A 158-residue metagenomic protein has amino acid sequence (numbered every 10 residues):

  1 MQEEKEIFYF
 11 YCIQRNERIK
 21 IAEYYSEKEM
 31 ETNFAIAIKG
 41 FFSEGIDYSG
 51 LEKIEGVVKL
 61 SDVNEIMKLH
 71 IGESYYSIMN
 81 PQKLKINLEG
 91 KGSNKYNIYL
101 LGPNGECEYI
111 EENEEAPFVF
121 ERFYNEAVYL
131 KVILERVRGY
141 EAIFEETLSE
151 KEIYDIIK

Functional and structural regions predicted by a protein language model:
M1-I19, K91-E106: Short aromatic-glycine-(Arg/Gly/Cys) micro-motifs in beta-strand/loop hairpins
E6-C12, N16-K39: A broadly used, surface-exposed interaction patch
R15-K28, E106-R122: A short, exposed loop/beta-hairpin motif centered on an aromatic-Gly-Thr core
R18, A37-I46, F123-K131: Charged, low-complexity, helix-prone segments enriched in Lys/Glu/Asp/Gln
Y25-N33, N87-Y99, E135: Short secondary-structure transition/capping segments
E27-N80: Surface-exposed beta-loop interaction hotspot
K68-F118: Conserved binding-pocket/active-site segment within a compact domain
E115-K158: Extended, charged low-complexity segments that frequently continue into or abut oligomerization scaffolds
